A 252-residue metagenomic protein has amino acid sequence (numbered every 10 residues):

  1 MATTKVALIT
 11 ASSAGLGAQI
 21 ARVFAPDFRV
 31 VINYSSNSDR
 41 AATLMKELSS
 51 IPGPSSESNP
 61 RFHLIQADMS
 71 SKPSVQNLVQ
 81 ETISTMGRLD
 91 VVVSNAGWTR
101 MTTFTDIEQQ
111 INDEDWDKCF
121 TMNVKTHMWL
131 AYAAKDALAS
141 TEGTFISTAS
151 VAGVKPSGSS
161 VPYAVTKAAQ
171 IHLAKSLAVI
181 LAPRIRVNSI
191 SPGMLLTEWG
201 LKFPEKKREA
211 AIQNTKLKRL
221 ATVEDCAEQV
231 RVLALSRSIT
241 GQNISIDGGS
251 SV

Functional and structural regions predicted by a protein language model:
A11-A14: Conserved glycine-rich cofactor-binding loop
D27-L44: Conserved glycine-rich Rossmann-like NAD(P)H-binding loop of the short-chain dehydrogenase/reductase
Q76, G97-D117, D136, S159-P162 (+1 more regions): Conserved mid-core segment of classical short-chain dehydrogenase/reductases
M86, A137, R219-I246, S251: C-terminal substrate-recognition "lid" of short-chain dehydrogenase/reductases
W98, E108-M128, F145-I146, Y163 (+2 more regions): Catalytic Tyr-X3-Lys loop
A131, T166, A174: Active-site helix of classical SDR
D136, A178-P183: Alpha-helical segment proximal to the catalytic Tyr-Lys
S150: Residue(s) in the substrate-gating loop at a strand-loop-helix junction that position the organic substrate next
